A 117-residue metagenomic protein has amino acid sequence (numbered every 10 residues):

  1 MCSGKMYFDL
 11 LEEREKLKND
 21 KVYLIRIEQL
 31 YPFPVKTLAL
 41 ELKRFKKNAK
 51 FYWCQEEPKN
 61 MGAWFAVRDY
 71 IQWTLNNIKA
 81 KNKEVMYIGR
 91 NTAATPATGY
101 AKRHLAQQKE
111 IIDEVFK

Functional and structural regions predicted by a protein language model:
C2-G4, R26-Q29, P34, W53-P58 (+1 more regions): Active-site proximal loops enriched in glycine and acidic residues that flank catalytic Cys/His/Asp and coordinate
C2-S3, L10-L11, K117: Charge-patterned, long linear interaction tracts outside catalytic cores
K5-Y7, D69-Y70: Short amphipathic alpha-helical surface micro-motifs
Y7, L11-K46: Generic long, charged, amphipathic alpha-helical segments
K21-Y23, A49-F51, E84-M86: Beta-sheet entry/capping signal
T37-R44, Q55-K117: Peripheral docking tails and interdomain loops at the edges of cofactor- or intermediate-handling domains
